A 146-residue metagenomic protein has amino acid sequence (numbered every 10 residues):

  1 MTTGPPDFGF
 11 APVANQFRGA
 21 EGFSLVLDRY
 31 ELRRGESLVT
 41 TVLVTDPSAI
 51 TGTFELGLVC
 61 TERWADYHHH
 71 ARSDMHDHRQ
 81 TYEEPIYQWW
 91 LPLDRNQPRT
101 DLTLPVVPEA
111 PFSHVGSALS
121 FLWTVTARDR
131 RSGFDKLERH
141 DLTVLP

Functional and structural regions predicted by a protein language model:
M1-P146: C-terminal beta-sandwich interaction modules and adjacent acidic, Ser/Thr/Pro/Gly-rich low-complexity tails used
